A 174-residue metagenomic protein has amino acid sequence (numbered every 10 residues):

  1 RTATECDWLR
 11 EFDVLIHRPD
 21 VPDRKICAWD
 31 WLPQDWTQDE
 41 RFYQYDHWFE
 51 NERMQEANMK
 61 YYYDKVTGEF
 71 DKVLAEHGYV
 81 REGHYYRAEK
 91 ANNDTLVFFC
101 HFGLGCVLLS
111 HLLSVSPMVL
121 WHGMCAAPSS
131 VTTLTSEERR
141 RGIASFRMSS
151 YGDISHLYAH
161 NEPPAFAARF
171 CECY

Functional and structural regions predicted by a protein language model:
R1-H77: Phosphate-handling substructures
T4-L15, V80, H84-T95, C106-Y174: Acidic, low-complexity terminal tails and accessory targeting/binding regions of phosphate-metabolizing enzymes
F99-C100: Short beta-strand scaffold positions
